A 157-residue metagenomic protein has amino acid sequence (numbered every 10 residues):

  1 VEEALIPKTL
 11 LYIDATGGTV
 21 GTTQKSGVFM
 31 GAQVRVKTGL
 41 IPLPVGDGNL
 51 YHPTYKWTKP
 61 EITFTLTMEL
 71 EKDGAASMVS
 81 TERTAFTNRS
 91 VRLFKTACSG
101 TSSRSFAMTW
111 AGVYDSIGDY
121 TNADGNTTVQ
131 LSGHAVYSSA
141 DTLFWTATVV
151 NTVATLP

Functional and structural regions predicted by a protein language model:
V1-P157: Signature of extracytoplasmic/envelope-associated structural regions
